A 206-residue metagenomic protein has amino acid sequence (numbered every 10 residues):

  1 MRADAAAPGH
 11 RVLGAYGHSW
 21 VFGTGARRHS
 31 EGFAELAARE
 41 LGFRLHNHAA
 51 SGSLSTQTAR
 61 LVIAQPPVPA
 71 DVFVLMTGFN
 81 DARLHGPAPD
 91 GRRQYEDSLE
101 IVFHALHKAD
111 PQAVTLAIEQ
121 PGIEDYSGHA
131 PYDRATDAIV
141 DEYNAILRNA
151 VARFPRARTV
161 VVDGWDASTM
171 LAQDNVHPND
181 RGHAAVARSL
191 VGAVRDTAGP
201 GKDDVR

Functional and structural regions predicted by a protein language model:
M1-A15: Membrane/wall-proximal cationic-aromatic binding patches
R2-A5, R28-E35, A117: Short low-complexity stretches enriched in small and charged residues
A5, A37-R39, H107: A generic structural signal for short, solvent-exposed coil/turn residues that cap or connect secondary-structure
A6, A26, N179, H183: Aromatic-acidic/polar surface patches that form glycan- and anion
V12-A15, W20-I101: Conserved SGNH/GDSL esterase-like catalytic core that processes O-acyl groups on lipids and polysaccharides
R60-V205: Alpha-helical cap/lid subdomain in secreted, periplasmic, or secretory-pathway luminal O-acyl-processing enzymes
